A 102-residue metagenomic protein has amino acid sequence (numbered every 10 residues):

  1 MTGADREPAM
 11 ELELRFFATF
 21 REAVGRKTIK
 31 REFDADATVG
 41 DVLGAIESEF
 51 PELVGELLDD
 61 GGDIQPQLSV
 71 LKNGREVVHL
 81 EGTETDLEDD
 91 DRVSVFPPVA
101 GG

Functional and structural regions predicted by a protein language model:
T2-G101: Ubiquitin-like/PB1-type beta-grasp interaction modules and other compact soluble beta-rich domains
